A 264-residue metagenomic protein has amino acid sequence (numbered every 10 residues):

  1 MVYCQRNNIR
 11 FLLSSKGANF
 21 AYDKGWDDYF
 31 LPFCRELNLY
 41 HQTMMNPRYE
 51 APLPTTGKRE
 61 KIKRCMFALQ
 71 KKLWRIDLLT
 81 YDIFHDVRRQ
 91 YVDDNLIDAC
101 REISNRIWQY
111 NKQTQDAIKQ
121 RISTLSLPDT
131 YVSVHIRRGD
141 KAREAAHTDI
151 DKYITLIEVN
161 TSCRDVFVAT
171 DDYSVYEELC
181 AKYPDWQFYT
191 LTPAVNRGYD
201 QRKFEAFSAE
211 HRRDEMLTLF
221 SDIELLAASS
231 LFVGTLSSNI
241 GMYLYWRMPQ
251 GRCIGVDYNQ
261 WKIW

Functional and structural regions predicted by a protein language model:
M1, L219-Q260: A donor-sugar binding/catalytic signature common to diverse glycosyltransferases and related nucleotide-sugar
M1-T161: Secretory-pathway glycan-assembly enzymes, especially type II membrane glycosyltransferases that use nucleotide-sugar
C4, Y183, M248: Active-site catalytic pocket residues across diverse enzymes, especially alpha/beta-hydrolases
L13-K16, H135-I136, V168-D172, G234-S237: Short His-Asn-centered micro-motif
F20-Y22, A142, D172-L179, K262-I263: Short, charged/polar "capping" segments at the starts of alpha-helices and the immediately preceding loops
H135-R137, S162-E210: Catalytic donor nucleotide-activated moiety binding site of glycosyltransferases and closely related
A146-I150, L191-A228: Donor nucleotide-activated moiety binding/catalytic core segment of transferases that use nucleotide-activated donors
